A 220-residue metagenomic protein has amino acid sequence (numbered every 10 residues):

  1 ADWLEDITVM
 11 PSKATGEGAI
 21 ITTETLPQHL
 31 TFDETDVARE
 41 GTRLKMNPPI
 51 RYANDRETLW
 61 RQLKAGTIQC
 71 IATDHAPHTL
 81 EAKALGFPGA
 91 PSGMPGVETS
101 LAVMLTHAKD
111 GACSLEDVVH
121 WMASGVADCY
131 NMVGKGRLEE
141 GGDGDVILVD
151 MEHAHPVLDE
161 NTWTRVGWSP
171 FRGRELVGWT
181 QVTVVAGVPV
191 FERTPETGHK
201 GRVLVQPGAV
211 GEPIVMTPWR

Functional and structural regions predicted by a protein language model:
A1-I71: Histidine/acidic residue-rich metal-binding segments in metalloenzymes
A1-T23, H78-P95, A127-K135, Q206-R220: Short, electropositive alpha-helical surface patch
T25-L26, H75, M151, R174: Fold-independent oxyanion-binding glycine-rich loops and adjacent beta-strand/coil segments at enzyme active sites
L30, L80, P156: Conserved protein kinase catalytic core
R43, C70-I71, A76-H153: His/Asp/Glu-enriched, well-ordered alpha-helical/loop segment that forms or immediately abuts the divalent-metal
L44-D55, P91-P95, S169-E175: A short acidic, glycine-rich active-site loop that binds or catalyzes chemistry on phosphate/adenosine moieties
P49, E116-D117, L158-W163: Short, positively charged
G86-G89, D143-G211: C-terminal cap of metal-dependent C-N hydrolases
